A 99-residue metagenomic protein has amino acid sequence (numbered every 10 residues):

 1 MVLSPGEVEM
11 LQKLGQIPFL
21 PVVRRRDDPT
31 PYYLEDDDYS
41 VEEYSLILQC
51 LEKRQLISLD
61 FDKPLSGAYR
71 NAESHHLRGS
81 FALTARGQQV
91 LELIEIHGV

Functional and structural regions predicted by a protein language model:
M1-V23: Short alpha-helical segments that sit at the start of domains
V2, D37-S66, H75-R78: Short amphipathic alpha-helical interaction segments
L3-G6, R25, Y33, E52 (+3 more regions): Non-catalytic recognition/regulatory regions in large multidomain proteins
V8, E42-S45, A85: A structural signal for well-ordered alpha-helical segments within the folded catalytic domains of diverse enzymes
M10-K13, I47, L93: Charge-rich, solvent-exposed alpha-helical interaction surfaces
P21-R24, D60, G67-A68: Short acidic/His/Gly/Ser-rich catalytic and metal-binding motifs that mark active-site loops of diverse hydrolases
R26-V41: Short helix-coil junctions and helix-kink-helix linkers
S66-V99: Short, amphipathic alpha-helical interaction segments positioned at domain boundaries
